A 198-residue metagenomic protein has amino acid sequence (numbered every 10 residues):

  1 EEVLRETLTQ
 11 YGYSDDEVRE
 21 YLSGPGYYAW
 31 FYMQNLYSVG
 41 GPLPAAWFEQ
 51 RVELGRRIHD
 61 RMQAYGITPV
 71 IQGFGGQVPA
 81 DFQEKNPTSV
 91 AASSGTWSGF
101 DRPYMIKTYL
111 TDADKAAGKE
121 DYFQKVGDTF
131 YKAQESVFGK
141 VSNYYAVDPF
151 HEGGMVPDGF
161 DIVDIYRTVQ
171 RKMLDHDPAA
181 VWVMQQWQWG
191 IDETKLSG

Functional and structural regions predicted by a protein language model:
E1-G198: Aromatic-lined carbohydrate-binding surfaces of glycoside hydrolases
